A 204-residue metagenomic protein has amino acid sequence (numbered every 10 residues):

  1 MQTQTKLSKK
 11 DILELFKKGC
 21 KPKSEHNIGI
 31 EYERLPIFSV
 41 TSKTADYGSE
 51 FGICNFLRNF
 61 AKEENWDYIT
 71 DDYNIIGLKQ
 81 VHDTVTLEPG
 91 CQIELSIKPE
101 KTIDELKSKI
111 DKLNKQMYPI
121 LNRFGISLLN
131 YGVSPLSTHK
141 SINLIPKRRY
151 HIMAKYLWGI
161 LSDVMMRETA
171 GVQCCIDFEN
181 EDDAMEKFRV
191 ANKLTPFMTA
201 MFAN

Functional and structural regions predicted by a protein language model:
M1-G159: Terminal catalytic/cofactor-binding subdomain
V133-N204: Loop-rich catalytic cores of soluble enzymes, especially ATP-dependent carboxylate-amine ligases and other
